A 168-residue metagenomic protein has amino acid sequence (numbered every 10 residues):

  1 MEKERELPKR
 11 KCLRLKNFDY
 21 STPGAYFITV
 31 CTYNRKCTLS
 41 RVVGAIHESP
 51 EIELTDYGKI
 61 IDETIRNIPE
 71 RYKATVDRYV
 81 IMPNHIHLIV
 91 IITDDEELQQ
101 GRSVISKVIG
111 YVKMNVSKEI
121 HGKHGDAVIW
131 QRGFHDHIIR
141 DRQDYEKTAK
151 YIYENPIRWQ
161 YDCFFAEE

Functional and structural regions predicted by a protein language model:
M1-E168: Short catalytic/metal-binding and nucleic-acid-binding patches
